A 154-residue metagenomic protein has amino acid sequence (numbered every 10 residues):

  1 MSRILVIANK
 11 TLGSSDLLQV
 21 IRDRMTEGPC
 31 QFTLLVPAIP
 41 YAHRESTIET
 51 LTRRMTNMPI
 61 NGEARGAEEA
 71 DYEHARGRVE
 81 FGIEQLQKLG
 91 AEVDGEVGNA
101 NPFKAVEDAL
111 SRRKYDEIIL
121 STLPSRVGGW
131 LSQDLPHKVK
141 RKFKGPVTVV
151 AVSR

Functional and structural regions predicted by a protein language model:
S2-G62, K142, V152: Small/aliphatic-rich secondary-structure junction motif
R3, E117-I119: Structural motif
M58-R76: A short acidic, glycine-rich active-site loop that binds or catalyzes chemistry on phosphate/adenosine moieties
Y72-I83, Q133-P136: Short, surface-exposed alpha-helical segments at coil->helix boundaries
Q87-D116: Structural beta-alpha unit
S121-K138: Glycine-rich, Arg-bearing micro-motifs that act as flexible, cationic patches
Q133-R154: Short, Lys/Arg-rich amphipathic alpha-helical interaction segments that bind nucleic acids or acidic protein surfaces
